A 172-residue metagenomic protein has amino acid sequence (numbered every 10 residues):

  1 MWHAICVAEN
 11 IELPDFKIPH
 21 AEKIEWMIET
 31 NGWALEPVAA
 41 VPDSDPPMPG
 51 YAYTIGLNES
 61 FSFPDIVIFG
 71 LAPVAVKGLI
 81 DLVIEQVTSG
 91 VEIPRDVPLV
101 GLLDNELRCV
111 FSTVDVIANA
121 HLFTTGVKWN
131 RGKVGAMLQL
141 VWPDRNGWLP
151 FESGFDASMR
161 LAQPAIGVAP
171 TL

Functional and structural regions predicted by a protein language model:
M1-M48, N58-F61, V67-L172: Acidic, proline/glycine-rich low-complexity IDRs
Y51-I55: A short, structured beta-strand/loop element
